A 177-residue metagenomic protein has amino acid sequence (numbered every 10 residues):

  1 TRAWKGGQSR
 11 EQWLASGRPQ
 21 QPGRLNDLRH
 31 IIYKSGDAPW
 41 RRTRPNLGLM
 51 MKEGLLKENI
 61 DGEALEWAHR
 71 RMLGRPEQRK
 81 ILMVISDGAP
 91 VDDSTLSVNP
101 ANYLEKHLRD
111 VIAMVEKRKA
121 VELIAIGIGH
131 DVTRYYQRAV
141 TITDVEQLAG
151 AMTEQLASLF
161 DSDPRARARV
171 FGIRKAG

Functional and structural regions predicted by a protein language model:
T1-G177: Acidic, glycine-rich A-domain
